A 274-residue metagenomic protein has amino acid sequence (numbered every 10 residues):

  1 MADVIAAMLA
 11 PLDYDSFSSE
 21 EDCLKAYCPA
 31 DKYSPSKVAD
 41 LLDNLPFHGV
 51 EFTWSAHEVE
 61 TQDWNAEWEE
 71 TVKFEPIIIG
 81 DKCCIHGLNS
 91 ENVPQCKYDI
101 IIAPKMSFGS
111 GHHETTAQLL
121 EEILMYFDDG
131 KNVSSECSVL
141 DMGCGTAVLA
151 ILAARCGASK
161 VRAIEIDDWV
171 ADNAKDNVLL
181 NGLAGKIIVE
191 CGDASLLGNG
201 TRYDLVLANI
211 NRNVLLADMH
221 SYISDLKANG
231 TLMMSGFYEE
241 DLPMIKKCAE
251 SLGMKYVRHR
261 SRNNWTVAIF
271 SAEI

Functional and structural regions predicted by a protein language model:
A2-P94: N-terminal auxiliary segments of SAM/dcSAM-dependent transferases
A6, A10, A39-P46, E69 (+7 more regions): Class I S-adenosyl-L-methionine
S16, K160, L232-M233: A short hydrophobic/small-residue beta-strand
D63-V133: SAM-dependent Rossmann-like transferase core, predominantly class I methyltransferases with a strong bias toward
M106, S110-G198: Conserved SAM/SAH cofactor-binding pocket of Class I
E121, D129, I166-E273: S-adenosylmethionine
